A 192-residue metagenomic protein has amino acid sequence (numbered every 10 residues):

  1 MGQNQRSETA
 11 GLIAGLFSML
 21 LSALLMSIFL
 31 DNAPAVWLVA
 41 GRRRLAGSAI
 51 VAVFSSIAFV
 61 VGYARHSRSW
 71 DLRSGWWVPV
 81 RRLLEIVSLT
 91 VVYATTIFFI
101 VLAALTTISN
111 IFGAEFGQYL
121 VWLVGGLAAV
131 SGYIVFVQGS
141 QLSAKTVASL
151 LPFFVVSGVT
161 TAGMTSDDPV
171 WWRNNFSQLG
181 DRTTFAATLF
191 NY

Functional and structural regions predicted by a protein language model:
M1-V60: N-terminal signal-anchor module of multipass membrane proteins
N4, N32, N110, N174-N175 (+1 more regions): Detector for Asparagine
F29-D31, R68, G113: Short, flexible coil/linker elements and helix-boundary hinge sites characteristic of intrinsically disordered
A40-A49, D181-Y192: Transmembrane alpha-helix entry/boundary detector in multi-pass membrane proteins
S55-D71: Membrane-water interface of transmembrane alpha-helices
R73-V92, T96-A187: Membrane-interface helix-loop-helix junctions at boundaries between adjacent transmembrane segments
